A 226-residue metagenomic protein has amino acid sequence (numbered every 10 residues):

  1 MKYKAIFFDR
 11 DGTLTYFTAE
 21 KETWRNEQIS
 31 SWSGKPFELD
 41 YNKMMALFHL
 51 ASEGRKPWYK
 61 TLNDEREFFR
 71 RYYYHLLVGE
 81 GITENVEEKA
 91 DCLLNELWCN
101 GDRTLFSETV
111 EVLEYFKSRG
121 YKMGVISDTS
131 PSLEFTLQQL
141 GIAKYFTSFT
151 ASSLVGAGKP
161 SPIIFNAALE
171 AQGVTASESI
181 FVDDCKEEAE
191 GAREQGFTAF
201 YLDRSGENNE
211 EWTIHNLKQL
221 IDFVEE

Functional and structural regions predicted by a protein language model:
M1-I6, Y16-A19, E84-E88, V110 (+2 more regions): Asp-based, Mg2+/Mn2+-dependent phosphohydrolase catalytic module
K2-S107: N-terminal helical cap/lid subdomain that shapes the substrate entry/recognition surface in HAD-like hydrolases
E38, R103, G120, L140-A143: Residues at alpha-helix boundaries and the short loops/turns that link adjacent helices
K60, W98-N100, G120, S152 (+1 more regions): Short, contiguous strand/loop micro-motifs
D64-R71, D128, K159, I163: A generic alpha-helix signature
C99-T104, S127-D128, A157: Short, flexible loop segments at the rims of nucleotide/cofactor-binding pockets, characterized by
